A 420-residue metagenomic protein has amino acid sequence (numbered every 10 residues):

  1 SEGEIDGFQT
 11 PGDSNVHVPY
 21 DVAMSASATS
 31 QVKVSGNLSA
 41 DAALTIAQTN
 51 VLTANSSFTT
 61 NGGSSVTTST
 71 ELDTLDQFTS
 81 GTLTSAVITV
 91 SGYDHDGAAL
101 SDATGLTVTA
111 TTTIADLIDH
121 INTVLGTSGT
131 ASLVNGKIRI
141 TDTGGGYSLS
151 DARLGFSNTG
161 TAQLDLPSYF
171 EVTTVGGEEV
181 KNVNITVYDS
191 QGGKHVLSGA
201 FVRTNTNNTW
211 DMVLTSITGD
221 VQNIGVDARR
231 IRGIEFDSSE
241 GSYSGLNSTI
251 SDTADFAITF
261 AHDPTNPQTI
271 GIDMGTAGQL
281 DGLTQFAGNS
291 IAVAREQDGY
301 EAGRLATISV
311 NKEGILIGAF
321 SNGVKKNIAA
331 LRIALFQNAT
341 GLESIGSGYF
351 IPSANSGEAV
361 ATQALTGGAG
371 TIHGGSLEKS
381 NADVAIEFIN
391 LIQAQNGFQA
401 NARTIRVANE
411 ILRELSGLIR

Functional and structural regions predicted by a protein language model:
S1-S101, T107-A382, F388-N390, G397: Small/polar low-complexity and glycine-rich loop motifs
Q393-N396, R406: Short amphipathic alpha-helical face segments that pack within enzyme cores and frequently flank/anchor catalytic
N401: Acidic/polar, glycine-anchored loop/turn motif associated with catalytic or activation segments that engage anionic
T404-L412: Short segments within alpha-helical structural elements
I411-R420: Structured functional modules or segments
